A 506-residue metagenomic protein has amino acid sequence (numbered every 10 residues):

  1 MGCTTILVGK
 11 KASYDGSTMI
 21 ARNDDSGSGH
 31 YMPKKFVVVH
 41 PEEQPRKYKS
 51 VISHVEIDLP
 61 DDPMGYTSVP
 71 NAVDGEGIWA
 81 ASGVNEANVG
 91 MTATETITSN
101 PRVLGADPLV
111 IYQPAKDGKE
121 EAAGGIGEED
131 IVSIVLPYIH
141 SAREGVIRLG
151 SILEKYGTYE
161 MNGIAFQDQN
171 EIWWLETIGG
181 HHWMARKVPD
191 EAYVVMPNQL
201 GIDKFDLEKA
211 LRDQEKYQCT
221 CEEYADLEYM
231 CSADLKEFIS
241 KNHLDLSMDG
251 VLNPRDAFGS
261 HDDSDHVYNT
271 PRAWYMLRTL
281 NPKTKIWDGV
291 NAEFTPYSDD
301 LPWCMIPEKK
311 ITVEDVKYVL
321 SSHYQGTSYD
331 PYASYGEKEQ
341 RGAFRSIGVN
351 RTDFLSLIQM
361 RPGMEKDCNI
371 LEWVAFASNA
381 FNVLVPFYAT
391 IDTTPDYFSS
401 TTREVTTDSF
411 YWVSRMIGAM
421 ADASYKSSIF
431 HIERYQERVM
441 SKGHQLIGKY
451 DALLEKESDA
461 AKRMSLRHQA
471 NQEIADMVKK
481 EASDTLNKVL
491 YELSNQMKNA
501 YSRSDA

Functional and structural regions predicted by a protein language model:
G2-E128, R148-N291: A contiguous strand-loop segment
A21-K34, T96, L175-T177, V319-D330 (+3 more regions): Soluble extracytoplasmic regions of secretory-pathway and membrane proteins
D61-Y66, V146-I147, S334-G342: Short Pro/Gly-enriched beta-strand edge/turn motifs at strand-loop
G118-E121, I131-I139: Second-shell loop/turn segments in exported
Y138-I147, S151-E160, K309, G326 (+1 more regions): Secondary-structure boundary elements
L227-G363: Glycine-rich, aromatic-lined ligand/substrate-binding cores of catalytic and carbohydrate-binding domains
Y324-K456: Substrate-recognition/cap regions that form aromatic- and gly/pro-loop-enriched pockets for small-molecule ligands
E437-A506: Histidine-centered catalytic/metal-binding microenvironments
